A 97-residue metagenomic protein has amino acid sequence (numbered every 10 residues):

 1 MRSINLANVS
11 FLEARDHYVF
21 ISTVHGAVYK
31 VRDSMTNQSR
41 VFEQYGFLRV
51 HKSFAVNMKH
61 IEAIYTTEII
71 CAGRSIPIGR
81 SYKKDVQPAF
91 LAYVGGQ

Functional and structural regions predicted by a protein language model:
M1, N8, H25, I70-R74 (+1 more regions): Eukaryotic intrinsically disordered, low-complexity regulatory linkers and tails enriched in Ser/Thr/Pro
M1-C71: Conserved binding/recognition cores within well-folded domains
